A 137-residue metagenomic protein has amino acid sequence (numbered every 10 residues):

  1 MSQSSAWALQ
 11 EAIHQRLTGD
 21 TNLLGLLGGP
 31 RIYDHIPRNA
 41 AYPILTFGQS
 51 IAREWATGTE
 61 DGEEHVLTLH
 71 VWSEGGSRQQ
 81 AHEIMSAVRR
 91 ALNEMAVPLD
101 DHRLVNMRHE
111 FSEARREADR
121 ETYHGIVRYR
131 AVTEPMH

Functional and structural regions predicted by a protein language model:
M1-I32, Q49-H137: Charged, amphipathic alpha-helical segments and their flanking helix caps
P37-N39: Short, charge-patterned binding micro-sites
P43-Q49: A short, hydrophobic beta-strand-centered structural micro-motif
